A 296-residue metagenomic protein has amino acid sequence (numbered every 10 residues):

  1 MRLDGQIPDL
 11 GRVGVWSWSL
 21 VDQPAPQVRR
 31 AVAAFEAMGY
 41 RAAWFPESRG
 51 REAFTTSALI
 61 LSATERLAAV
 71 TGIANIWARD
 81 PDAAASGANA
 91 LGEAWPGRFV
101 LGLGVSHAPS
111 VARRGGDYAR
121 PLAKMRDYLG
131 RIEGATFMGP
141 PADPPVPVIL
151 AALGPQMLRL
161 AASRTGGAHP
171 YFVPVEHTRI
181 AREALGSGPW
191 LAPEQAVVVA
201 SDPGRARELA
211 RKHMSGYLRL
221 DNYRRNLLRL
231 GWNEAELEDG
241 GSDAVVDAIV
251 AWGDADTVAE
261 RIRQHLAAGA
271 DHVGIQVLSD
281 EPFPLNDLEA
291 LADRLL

Functional and structural regions predicted by a protein language model:
M1-L296: Active-site-adjacent structural elements that line small-molecule/cofactor binding pockets in enzymes
